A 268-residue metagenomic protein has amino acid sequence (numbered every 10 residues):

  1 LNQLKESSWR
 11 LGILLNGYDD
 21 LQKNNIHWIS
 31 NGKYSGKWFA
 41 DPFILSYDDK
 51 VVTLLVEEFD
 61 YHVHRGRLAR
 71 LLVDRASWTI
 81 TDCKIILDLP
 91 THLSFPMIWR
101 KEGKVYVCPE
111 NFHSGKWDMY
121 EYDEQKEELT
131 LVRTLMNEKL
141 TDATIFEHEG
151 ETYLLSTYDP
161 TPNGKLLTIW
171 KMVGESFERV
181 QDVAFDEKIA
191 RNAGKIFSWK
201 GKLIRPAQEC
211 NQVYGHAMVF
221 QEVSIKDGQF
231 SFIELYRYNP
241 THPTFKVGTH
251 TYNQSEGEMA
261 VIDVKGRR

Functional and structural regions predicted by a protein language model:
L1-R268: Carbohydrate-active catalytic/glycan-binding domains of CAZyme proteins, especially the secreted or lumenal ectodomains
